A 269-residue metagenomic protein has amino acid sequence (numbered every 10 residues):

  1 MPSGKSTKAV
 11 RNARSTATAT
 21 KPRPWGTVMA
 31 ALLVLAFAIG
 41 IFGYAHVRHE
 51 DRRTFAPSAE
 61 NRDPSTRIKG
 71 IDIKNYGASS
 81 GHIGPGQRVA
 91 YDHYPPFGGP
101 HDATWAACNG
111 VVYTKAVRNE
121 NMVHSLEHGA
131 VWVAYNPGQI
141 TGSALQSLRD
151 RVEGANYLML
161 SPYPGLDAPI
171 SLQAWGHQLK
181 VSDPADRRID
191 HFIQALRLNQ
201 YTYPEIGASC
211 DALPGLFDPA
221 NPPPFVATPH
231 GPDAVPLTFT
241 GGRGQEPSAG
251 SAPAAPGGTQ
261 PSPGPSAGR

Functional and structural regions predicted by a protein language model:
M1-W25: Terminal targeting segments of Actinobacterial cell-envelope proteins
P22, M29-L33, G268: Charge-rich interaction surfaces and accessory domains that mediate macromolecular binding and assembly
V28-F42: Hydrophobic membrane-insertion alpha-helices, especially the h-region of bacterial N-terminal signal peptides
G40-E60: C-terminal region of N-terminal signal peptides and the immediate post-cleavage residues of exported proteins
R52-R53, E153-D233: Helix-rich interaction surfaces within compact, conserved domain-sized segments that mediate assembly or partner
A59-N121: Surface-exposed, low-hydrophobicity interaction/linker segments
W105-A106, V111-E153, L158-M159: Mid-length scaffold segments of soluble, non-membrane domains
P224-R269: Extracytoplasmic/luminal low-complexity segments enriched in Pro/Gly and acidic/polar residues that act as flexible
